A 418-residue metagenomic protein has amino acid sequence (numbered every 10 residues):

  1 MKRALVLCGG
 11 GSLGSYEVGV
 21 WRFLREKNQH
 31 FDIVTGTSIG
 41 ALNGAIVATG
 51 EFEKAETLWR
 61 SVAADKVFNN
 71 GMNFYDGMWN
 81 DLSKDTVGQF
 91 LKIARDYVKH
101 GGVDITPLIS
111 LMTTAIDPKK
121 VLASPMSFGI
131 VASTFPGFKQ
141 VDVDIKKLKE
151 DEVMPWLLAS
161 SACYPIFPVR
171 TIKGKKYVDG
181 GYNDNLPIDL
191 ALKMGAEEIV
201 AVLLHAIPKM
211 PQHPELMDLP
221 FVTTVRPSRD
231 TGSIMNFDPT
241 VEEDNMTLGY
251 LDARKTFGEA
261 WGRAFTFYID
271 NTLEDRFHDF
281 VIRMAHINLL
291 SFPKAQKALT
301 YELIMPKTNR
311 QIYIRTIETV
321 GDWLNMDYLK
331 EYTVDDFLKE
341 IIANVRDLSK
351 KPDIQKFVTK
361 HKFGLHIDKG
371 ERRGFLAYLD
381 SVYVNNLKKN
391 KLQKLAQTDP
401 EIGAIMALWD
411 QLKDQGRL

Functional and structural regions predicted by a protein language model:
M1-T37, A45-L418: Patatin-like phospholipase
